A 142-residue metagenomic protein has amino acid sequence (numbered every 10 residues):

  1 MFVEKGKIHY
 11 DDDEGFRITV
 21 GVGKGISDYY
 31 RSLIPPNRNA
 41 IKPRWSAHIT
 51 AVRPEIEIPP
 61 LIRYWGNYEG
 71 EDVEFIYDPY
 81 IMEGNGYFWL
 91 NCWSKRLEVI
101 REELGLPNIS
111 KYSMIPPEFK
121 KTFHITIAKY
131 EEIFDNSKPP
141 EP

Functional and structural regions predicted by a protein language model:
M1-P142: Histidine-dependent nucleotide/RNA phosphoesterase domain, centered on the 2H-phosphoesterase fold with its duplicated
